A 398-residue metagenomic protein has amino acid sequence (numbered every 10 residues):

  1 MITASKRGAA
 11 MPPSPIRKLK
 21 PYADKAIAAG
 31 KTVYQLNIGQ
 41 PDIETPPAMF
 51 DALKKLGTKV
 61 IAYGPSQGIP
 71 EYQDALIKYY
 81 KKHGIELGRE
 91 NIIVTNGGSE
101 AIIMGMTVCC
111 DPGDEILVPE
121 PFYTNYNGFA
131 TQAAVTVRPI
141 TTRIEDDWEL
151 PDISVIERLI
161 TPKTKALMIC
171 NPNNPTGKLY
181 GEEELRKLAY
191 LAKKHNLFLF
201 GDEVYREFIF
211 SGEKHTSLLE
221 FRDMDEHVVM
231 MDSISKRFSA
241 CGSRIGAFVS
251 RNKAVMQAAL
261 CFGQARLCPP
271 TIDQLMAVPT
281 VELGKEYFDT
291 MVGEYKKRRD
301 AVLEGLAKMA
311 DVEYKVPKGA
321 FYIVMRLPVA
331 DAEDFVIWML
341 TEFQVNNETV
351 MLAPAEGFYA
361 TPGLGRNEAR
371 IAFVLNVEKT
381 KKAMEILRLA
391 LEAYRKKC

Functional and structural regions predicted by a protein language model:
M1-A4, G8, P12-S14, L19 (+4 more regions): PLP-dependent class I/II
K59-Y63: A short acidic, glycine-rich active-site loop that binds or catalyzes chemistry on phosphate/adenosine moieties
Q67-G68: Short beta-strand to alpha-helix junction loop
Y72, L76: Conserved AMP-binding/adenylate-forming core of the ANL superfamily
